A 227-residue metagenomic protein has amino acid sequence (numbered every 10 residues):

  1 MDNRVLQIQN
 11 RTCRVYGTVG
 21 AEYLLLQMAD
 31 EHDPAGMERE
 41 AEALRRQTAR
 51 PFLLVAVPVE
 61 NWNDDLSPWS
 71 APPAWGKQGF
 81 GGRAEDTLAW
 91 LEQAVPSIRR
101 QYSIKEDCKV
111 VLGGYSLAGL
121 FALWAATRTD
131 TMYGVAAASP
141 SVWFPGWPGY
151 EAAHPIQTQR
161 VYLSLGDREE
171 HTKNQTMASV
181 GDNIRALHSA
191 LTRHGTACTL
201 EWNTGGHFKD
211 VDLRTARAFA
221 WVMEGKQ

Functional and structural regions predicted by a protein language model:
Q9-T12, V19-Q93, S97-S103: Serine-hydrolase catalytic machinery in alpha/beta-hydrolase-like enzymes
L26-D30, S139, L165: The conserved beta1-alpha1 loop
K105-C108: Short helix-loop-beta connector
V111-G114, A138: Short beta-strand immediately N-terminal to the catalytic nucleophile in serine-hydrolase-like folds
G113-A118, A122: Gly/Ala-rich beta-loop-alpha elbow adjacent to hydrolase catalytic centers
A125-A126: Aromatic pocket-lining residues of Rossmann-like dinucleotide-binding sites
T131-W143: A conserved short beta-strand
S141-V222: The feature captures the conserved acid-bearing segment of alpha/beta-hydrolase catalytic domains
